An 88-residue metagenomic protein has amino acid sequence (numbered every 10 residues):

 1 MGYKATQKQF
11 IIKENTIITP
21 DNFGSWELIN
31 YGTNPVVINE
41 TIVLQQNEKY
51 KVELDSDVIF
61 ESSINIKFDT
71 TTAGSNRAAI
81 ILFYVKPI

Functional and structural regions predicted by a protein language model:
M1-I17, N22, T70-I88: C-terminal interaction-tip segments
K8, E14-N15, T41-K51, D55 (+1 more regions): Tight coil/turn sites that cap or link beta-strands
I12, N22, G32, I38 (+2 more regions): Repetitive beta-strand solenoid architecture
I17-T19, I29, D57: Sterically constrained small-residue positions within well-ordered secondary structures of folded domains
E27-G32, F68-T72: Asparagine-centered strand-capping/turn motif at beta-strand->loop junctions
I29-Q45: Short, surface-exposed beta-strand/strand-loop-strand elements in extracellular ectodomains
V58-F68, N76-R77: Jelly-roll (double-stranded beta-helix
